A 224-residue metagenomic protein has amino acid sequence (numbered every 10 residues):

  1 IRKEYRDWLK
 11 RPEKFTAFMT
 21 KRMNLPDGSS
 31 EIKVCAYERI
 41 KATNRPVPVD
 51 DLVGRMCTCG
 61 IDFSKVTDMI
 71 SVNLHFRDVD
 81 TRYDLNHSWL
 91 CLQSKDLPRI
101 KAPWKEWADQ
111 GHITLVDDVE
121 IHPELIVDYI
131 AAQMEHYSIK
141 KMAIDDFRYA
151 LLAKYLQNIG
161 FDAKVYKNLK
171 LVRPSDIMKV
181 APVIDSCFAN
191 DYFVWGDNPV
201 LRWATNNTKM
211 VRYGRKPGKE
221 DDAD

Functional and structural regions predicted by a protein language model:
I1-T58, S88-W89, A102-D117, E124-L125: Non-catalytic, compositionally simple segments
T20, I70, E124-D128, A150 (+4 more regions): Feature representing long, continuous alpha-helical segments
N24-S29, I61-T67, F76, D146-R148 (+1 more regions): Short, flexible loop/turn elements at secondary-structure junctions
L52-D84: Gly/Thr-rich phosphate-binding beta-strand-loop-beta motif of the actin/hexokinase/Hsp70
H75-K141: Nucleic-acid-processing active sites and adjacent nucleic-acid-binding tracks, predominantly divalent metal-dependent
H136-A153: Short glycine-rich phosphate-binding loop at a beta-alpha junction
R148-K164: Conserved helicase motor "Helicase C" RecA-like lobe of SF1/SF2 P-loop NTPases
I159-D224: Metal-dependent DNA phosphodiester-chemistry modules and their immediately adjacent helices/loops in DNA-processing
